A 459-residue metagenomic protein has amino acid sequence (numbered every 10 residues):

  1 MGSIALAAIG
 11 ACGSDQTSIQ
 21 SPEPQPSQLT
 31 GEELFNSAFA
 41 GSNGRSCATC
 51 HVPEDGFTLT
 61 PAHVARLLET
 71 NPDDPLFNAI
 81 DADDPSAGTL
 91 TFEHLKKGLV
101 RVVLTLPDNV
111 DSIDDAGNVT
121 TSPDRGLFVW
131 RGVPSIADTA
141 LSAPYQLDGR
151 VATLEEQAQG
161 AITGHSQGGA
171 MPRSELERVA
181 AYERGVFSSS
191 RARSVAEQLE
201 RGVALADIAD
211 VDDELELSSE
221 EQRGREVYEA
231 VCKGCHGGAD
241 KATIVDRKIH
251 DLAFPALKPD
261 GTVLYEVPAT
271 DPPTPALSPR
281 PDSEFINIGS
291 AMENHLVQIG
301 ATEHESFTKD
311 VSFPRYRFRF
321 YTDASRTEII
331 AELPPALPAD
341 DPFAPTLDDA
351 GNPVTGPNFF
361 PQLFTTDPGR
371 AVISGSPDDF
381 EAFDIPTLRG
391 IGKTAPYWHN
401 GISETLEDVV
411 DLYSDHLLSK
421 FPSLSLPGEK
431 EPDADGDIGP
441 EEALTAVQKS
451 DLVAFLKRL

Functional and structural regions predicted by a protein language model:
A8-A11: C-terminal motif of bacterial Sec signal peptides marking the signal peptidase cleavage site
D15-L459: Periplasmic c-type cytochrome electron-transfer domains
